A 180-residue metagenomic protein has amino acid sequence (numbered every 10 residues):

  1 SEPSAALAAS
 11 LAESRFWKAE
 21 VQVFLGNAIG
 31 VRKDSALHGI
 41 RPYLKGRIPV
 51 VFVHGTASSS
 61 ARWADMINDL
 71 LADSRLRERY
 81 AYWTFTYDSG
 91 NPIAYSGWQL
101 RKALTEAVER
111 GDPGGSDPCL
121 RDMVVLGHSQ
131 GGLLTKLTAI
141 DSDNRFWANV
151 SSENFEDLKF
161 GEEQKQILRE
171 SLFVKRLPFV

Functional and structural regions predicted by a protein language model:
S1-V51, S59-N68, A81-T84, E106 (+2 more regions): Flexible, membrane-associating and regulatory peripheral segments of lipid-active enzymes
G46, E78, R121: Residue-level signal for beta-strand positions within conserved beta-sheet cores that form or flank
V50-T56, Y82-G90, A94-V180: Serine-dependent carboxylesterase/thioesterase catalytic core of lipase-like alpha/beta-hydrolase/SGNH enzymes
A72-R79: Signal peptide-proximal N-terminal region of secreted/periplasmic/extracellular or secretory-lumen proteins
